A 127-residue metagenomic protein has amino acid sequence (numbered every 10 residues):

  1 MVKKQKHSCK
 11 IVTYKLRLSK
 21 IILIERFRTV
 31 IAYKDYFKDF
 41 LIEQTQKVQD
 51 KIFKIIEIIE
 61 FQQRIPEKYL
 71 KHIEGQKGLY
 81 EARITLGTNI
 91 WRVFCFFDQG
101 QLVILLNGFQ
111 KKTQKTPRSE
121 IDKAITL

Functional and structural regions predicted by a protein language model:
M1-I90, Q99-V103, K112-L127: Basic, Lys/Arg-enriched alpha-helical interface segments
L106: ATP-dependent carboxylate-activation loops
F109: RNase H-like polynucleotidyl transferase catalytic core
